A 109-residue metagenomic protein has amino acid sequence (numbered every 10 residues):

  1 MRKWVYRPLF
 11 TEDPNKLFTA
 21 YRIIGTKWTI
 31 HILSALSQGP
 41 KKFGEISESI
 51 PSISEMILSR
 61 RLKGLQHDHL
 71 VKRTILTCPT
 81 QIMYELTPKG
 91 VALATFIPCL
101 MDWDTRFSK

Functional and structural regions predicted by a protein language model:
M1-E12: Long, low-complexity, charged/polar intrinsically disordered regions in eukaryotic proteins
T11-I57, D68, T77-E85: N-terminal helix-turn-helix DNA-binding core of bacterial DNA-binding proteins
I30, D68, F96-S108: Alpha-helical linker/hinge and terminal dimerization helices associated with HTH transcriptional regulators
L62-K63: Short, hydrophobic-biased segments on the C-terminal half of alpha helices that form "recognition helices"
C78-C99: Basic, amphipathic "hinge/linker" alpha-helix immediately C-terminal to the N-terminal HTH DNA-binding motif
